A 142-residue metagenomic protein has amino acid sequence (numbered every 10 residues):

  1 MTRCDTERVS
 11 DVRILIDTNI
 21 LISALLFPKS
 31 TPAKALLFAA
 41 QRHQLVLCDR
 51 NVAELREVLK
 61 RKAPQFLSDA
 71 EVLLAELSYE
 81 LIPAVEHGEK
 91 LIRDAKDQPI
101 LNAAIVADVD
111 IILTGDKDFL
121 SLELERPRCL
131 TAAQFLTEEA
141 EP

Functional and structural regions predicted by a protein language model:
M1-K29: Metal-dependent nucleic-acid phosphoesterase active-site entry motif
I16, L26-P28, P32-K60: PIN/NYN-family metal-dependent endoribonuclease catalytic core
D17-T18, C48, G115-D116, T131-A132: A secondary-structure boundary/capping signal
I20-L21, N51, D118-F119: Alpha-helix capping/helix-boundary segments
S23-L25, V58, L122, E138-E139: Residues that scaffold the ATP/ADP-binding catalytic core of kinase and kinase-like folds
K34, E57, R61-S78, I82 (+1 more regions): Basic, Lys/Arg-enriched alpha-helical interface segments
Y79-I112, K117: Active-site neighborhoods of divalent-metal-dependent phosphate/nucleic-acid chemistry enzymes
K90-L91, K117-P142: Acidic, PIN/NYN-like endoribonuclease modules and their adjacent C-terminal/linker elements
